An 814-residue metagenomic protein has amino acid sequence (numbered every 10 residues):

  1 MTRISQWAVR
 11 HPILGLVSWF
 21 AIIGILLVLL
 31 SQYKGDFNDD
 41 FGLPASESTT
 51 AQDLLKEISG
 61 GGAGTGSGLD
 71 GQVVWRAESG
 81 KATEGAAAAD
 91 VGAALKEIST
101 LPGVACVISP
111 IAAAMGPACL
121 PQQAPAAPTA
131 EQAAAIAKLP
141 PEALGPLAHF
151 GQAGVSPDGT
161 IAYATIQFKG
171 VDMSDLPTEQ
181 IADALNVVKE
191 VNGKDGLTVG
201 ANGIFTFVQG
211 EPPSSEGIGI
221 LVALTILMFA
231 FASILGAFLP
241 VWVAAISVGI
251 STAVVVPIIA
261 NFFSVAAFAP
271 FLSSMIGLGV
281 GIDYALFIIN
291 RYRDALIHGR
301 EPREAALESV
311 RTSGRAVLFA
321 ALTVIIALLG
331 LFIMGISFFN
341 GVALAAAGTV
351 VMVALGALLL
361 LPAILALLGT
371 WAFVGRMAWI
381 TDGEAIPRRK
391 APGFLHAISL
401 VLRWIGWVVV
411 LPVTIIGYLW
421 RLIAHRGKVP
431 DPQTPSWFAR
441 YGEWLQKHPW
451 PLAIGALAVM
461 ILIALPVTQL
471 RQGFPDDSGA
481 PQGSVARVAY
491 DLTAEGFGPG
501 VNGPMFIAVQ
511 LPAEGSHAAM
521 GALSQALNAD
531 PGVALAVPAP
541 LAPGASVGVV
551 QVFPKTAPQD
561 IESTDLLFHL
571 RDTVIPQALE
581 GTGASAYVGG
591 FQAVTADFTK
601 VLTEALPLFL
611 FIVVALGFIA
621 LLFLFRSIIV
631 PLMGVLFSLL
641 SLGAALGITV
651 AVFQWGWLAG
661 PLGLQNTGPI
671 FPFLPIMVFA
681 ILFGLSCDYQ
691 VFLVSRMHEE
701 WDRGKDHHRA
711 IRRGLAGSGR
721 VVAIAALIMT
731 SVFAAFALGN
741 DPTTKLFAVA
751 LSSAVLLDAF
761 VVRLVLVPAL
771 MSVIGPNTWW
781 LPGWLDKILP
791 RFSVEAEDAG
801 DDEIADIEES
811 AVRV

Functional and structural regions predicted by a protein language model:
M1-G35, V104, P146, F168-Q472 (+2 more regions): Membrane-embedded transmembrane helical bundles of large multi-pass transporters/channels
G35, L69-S79, I166-Q167: Acidic/histidine-rich, surface-exposed loop or edge segments in extracytoplasmic proteins
D36-D39, P475-D477: Short hinge/gating elements
N38, D70-Q72, I161-Y163, S273-M275 (+4 more regions): Short, solvent-exposed beta-strand edge segments and adjacent coil->beta transition regions
A45-G68, A82-V199, Q469-G660, V691 (+1 more regions): Structured non-transmembrane domains adjacent to transmembrane bundles in polytopic membrane proteins
A77-E78, I111, F229, P362 (+1 more regions): Residues that line or immediately flank small-molecule/substrate-binding pockets and catalytic motifs
